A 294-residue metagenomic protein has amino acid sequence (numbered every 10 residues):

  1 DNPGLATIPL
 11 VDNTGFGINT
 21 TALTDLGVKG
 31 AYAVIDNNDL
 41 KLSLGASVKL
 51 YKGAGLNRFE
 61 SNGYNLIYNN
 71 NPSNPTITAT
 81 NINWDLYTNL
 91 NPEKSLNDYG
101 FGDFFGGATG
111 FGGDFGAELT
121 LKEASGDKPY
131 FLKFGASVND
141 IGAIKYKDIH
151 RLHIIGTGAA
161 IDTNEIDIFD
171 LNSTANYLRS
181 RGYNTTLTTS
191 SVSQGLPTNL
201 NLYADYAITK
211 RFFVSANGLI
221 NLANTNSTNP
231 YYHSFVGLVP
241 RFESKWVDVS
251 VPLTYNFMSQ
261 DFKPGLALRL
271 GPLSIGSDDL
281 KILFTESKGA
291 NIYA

Functional and structural regions predicted by a protein language model:
P3-A294: Outer-membrane beta-barrel porins/channels
